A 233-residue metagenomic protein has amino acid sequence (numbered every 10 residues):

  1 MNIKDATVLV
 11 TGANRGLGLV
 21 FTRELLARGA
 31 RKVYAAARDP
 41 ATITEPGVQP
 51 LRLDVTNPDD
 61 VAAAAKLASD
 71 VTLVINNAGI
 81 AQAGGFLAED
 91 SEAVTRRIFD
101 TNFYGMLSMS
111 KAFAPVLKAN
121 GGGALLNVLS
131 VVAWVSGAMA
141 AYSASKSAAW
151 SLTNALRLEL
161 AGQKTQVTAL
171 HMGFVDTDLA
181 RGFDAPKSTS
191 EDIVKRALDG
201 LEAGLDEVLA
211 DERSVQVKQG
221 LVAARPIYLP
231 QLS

Functional and structural regions predicted by a protein language model:
N14, T22: N-terminal Rossmann NAD(P)H-binding glycine-rich loop of SDR-like oxidoreductase domains
P46-D59: Rossmann-fold cofactor-recognition segment
A81-R96, A141: Conserved mid-core segment of classical short-chain dehydrogenase/reductases
S110, S145: Active-site helix of classical SDR
S130: Residue(s) in the substrate-gating loop at a strand-loop-helix junction that position the organic substrate next
V135, A155-Q166: Active-site-adjacent segment of SDR/Rossmann-fold oxidoreductases
G162, A169, T177, R181-A223: C-terminal helical subdomain
